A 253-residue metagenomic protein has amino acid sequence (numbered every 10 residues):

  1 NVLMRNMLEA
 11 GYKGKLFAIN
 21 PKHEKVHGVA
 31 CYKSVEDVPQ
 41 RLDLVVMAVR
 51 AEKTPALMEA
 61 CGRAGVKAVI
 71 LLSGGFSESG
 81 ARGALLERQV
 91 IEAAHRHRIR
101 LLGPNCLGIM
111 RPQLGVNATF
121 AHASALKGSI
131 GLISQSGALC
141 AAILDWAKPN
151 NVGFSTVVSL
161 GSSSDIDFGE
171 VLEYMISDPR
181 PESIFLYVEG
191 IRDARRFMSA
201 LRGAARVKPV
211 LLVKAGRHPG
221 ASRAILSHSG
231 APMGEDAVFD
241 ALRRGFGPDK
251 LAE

Functional and structural regions predicted by a protein language model:
N1-E253: Catalytic-core regions of core metabolic enzymes, especially those transforming organic acids/acyl-group intermediates
